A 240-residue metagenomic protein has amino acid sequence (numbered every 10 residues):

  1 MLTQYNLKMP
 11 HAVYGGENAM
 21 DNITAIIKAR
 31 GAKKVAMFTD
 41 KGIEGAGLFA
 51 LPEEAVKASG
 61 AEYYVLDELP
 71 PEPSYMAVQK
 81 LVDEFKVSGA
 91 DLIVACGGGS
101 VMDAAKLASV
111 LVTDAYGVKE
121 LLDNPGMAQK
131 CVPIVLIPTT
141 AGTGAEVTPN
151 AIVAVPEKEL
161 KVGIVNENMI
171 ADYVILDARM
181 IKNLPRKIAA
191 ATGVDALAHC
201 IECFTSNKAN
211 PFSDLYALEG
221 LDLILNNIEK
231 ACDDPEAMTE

Functional and structural regions predicted by a protein language model:
M1-L66: An N-terminal, well-structured beta->alpha segment
Y14-G15, L66-L69, I164, L176: Hydrophobic residues at beta-strand termini and immediately following loops that shape nucleotide-binding pockets
A36-M37, L92-V94, V135: Conserved beta-strand elements of the Class I
E44-Y116, K230-T239: N-terminal small/polar loop signature for handling phosphorylated ligands or for N-terminal nucleophile
T113-F212: A glycine/threonine-rich phosphate-anchoring loop and its flanking beta-alpha core in nucleotide/phosphate-binding
C203-E240: Active-site segments that bind and position negatively charged phosphate/pyrophosphate groups
